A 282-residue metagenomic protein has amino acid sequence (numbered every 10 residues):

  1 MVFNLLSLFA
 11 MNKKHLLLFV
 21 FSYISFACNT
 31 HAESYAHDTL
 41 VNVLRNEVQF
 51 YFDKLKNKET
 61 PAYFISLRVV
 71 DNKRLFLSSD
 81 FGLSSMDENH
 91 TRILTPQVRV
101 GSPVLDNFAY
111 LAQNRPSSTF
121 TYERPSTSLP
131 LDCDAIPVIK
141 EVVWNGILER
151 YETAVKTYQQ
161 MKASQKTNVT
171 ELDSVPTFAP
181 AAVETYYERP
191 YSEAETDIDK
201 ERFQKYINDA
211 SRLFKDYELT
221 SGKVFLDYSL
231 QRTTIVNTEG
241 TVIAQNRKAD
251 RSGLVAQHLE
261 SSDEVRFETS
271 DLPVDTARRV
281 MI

Functional and structural regions predicted by a protein language model:
M1-N12: N-terminal secretory signal peptides that target proteins for export/translocation
L6-S7, L16, A32: Generic low-complexity segments that are intrinsically disordered, proline-rich and/or Lys/Arg-biased
K13-L16, N46: Hydrophobic alpha-helical segments, especially transmembrane helices and their immediate juxtamembrane helical caps
L18-S25: Bacterial N-terminal signal peptides
C28-I282: Active-site bordering "gate/hinge" segments that shape substrate access to catalytic or cofactor-binding pockets
